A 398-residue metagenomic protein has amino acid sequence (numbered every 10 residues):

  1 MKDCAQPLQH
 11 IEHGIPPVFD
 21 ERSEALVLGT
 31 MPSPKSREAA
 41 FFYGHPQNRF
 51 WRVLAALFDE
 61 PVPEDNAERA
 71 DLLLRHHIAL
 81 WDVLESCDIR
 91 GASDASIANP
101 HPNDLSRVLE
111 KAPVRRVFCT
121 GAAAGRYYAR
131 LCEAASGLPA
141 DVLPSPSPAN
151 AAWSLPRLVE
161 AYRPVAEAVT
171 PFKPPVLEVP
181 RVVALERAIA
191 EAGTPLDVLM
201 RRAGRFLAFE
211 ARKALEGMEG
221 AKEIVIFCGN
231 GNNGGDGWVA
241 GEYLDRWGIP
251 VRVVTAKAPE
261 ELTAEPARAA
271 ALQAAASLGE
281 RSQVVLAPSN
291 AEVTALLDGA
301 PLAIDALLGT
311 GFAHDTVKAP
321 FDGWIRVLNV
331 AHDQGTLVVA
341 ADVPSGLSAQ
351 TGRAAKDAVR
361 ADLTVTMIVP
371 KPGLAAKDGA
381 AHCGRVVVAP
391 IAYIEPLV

Functional and structural regions predicted by a protein language model:
M1-D20, E24, P46, G91-S106 (+1 more regions): C-terminal capping/extension of enzyme domains
G29, P175-L177, M218-F227, N232-V398: Glycine-rich phosphate/dinucleotide-binding loop and adjoining beta-alpha-beta core of small-molecule
K35-S96: Short, surface-exposed acidic-centric catalytic microdomains
R75-R126: Internal catalytic-core helix/loop-beta-alpha segment that presents or stabilizes conserved functional determinants
S106-E110, A129, A208-E216, N329: Generic structural signal for well-ordered alpha-helical scaffold segments
V117, P139-R157, N232-G235, F312-A313 (+2 more regions): Phosphate/ribose-phosphate-bearing ligand recognition and processing surfaces, centered on ADP-ribose/NAD(+/P+) systems
P171-A221, E395-V398: Positively charged, low-complexity intrinsically disordered leader regions
